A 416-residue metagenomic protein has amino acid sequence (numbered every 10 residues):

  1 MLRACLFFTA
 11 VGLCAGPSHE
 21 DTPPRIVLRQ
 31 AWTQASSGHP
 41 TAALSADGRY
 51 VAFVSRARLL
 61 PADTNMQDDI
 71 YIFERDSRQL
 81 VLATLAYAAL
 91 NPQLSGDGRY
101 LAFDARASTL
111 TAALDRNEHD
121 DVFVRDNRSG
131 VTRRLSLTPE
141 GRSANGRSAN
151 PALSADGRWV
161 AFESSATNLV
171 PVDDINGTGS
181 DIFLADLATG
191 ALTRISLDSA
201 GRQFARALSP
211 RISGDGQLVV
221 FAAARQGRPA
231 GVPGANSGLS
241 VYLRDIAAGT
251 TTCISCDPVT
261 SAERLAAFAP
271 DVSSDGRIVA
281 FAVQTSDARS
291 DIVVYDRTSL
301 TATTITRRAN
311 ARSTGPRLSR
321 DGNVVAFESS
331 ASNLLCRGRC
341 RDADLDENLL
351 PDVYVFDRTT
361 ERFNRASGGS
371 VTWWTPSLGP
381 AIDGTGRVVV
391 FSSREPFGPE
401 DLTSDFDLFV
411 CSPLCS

Functional and structural regions predicted by a protein language model:
M1-F7: Sec-dependent signal peptide recognition, specifically the positively charged N-region followed immediately by
F8-T22: Bacterial Sec-dependent signal peptides at the C-terminal "C-region" and cleavage site
H19-S416: Conserved "turn/edge" positions that cap or connect secondary-structure elements within repeat/scaffolded domains
